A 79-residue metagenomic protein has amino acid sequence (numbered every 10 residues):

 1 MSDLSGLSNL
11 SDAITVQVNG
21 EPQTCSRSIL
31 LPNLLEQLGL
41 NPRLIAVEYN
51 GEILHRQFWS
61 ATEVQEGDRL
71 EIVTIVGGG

Functional and structural regions predicted by a protein language model:
M1-G78: Ubiquitin-like/PB1-type beta-grasp interaction modules and other compact soluble beta-rich domains
